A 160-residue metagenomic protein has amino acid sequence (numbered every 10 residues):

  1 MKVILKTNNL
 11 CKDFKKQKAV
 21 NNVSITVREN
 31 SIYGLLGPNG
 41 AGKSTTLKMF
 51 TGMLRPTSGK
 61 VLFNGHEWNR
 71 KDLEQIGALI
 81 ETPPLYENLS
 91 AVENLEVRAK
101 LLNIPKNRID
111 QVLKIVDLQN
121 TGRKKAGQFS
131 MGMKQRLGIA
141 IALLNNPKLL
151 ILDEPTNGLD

Functional and structural regions predicted by a protein language model:
T51: Helix-to-loop junction immediately C-terminal to a conserved catalytic motif
G59-E74: Conserved ABC transporter NBD signature motif
E96, K100, K106-T121: Conserved ABC ATPase "signature" region
I139: Hydrophobic anchor residue at the start of the ABC signature
L150-E154: Catalytic Walker B motif of ABC-type/P-loop ATPase nucleotide-binding domains
